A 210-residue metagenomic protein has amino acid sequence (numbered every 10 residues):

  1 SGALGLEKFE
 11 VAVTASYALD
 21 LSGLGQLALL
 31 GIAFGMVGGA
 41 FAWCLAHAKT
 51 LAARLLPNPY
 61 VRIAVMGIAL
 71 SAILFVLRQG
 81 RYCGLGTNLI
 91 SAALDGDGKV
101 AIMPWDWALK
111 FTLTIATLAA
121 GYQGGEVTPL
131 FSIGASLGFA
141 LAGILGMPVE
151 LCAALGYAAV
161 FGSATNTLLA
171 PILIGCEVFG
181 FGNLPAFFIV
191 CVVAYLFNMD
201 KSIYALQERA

Functional and structural regions predicted by a protein language model:
S1-A210: Alpha-helical transmembrane segments and immediately membrane-proximal extracytoplasmic
